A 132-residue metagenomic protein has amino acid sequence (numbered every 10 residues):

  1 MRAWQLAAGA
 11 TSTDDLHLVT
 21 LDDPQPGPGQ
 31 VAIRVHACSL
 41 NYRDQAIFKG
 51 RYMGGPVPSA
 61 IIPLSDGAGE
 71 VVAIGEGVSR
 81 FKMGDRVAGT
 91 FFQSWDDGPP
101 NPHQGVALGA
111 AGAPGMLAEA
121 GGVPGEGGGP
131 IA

Functional and structural regions predicted by a protein language model:
M1-W4: Short structural boundary motif marking the start of a folded domain
A10-L16, Y42-D44: Short N-terminal binding/cap micro-motifs at the start of the first secondary-structure element
D22-C38, Y52-N101, G112-G115: Glycine-rich beta-strand-centered segment in the early N-terminal region that forms part of a ligand/cofactor-binding
A46-Y52: Short Gly/aromatic-enriched secondary-structure transition segments
H103-G105: N-terminal, leucine/charged-rich tether regions that mediate assembly and partner docking in large macromolecular
A107-V123: Short peripheral tails and domain-boundary helices/loops at the edges of structured domains
G122-P130: Structured surface patches comprising rigid loops and adjacent beta-strands/short helices at the edges of well-ordered
